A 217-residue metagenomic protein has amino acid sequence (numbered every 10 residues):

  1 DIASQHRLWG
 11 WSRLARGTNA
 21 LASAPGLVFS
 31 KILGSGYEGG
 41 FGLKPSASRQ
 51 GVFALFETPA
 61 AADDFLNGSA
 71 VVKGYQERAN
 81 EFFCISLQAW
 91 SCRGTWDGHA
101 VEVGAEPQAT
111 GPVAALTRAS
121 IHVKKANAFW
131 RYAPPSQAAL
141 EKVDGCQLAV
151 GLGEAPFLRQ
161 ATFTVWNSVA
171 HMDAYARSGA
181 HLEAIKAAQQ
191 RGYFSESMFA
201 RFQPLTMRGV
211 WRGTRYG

Functional and structural regions predicted by a protein language model:
D1-Q50, P59-F65, E77-A161, A170-G179 (+1 more regions): Short S/T/G/P-rich N-terminal loop/turn motif that feeds into the first structured element of a domain
F56-P59, W166: Conserved aromatic anchor
A70-A79, L182-I185: A common structural junction motif
R177-A180, K186-Q189: A generic structural signal for secondary-structure junctions that act as hinges or helix/strand caps at the edges
Q189-G192, M198: Conserved glycine-rich FAD pyrophosphate-binding loop
